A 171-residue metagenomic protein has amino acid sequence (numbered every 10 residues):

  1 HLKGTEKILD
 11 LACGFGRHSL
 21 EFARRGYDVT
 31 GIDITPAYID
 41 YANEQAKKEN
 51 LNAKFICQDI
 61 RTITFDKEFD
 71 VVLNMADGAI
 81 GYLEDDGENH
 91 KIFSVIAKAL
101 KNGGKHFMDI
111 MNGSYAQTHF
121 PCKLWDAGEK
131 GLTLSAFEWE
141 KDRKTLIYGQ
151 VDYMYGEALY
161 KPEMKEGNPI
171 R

Functional and structural regions predicted by a protein language model:
H1-K3, I63: Glycine-rich helix-loop-beta junction characteristic of Rossmann-like nucleotide cofactor-binding loops
T5-G14: Conserved class I S-adenosyl-L-methionine
R17-T62: Class I SAM-dependent methyltransferase SAM/SAH-binding core
V29, H106-F107: A short hydrophobic/small-residue beta-strand
T64-V71: A short acidic, Gly/Pro-enriched loop at the edge of an enzyme's catalytic core that lines a small-molecule cofactor
L73-M75: A conserved beta-strand element that flanks and buttresses the S-adenosyl-L-methionine
E88-N102: A short glycine-rich, Lys/Arg-flanked "PGG" loop and its adjoining helix->strand segment in the class I
F107-R171: SAM-dependent methyltransferase
